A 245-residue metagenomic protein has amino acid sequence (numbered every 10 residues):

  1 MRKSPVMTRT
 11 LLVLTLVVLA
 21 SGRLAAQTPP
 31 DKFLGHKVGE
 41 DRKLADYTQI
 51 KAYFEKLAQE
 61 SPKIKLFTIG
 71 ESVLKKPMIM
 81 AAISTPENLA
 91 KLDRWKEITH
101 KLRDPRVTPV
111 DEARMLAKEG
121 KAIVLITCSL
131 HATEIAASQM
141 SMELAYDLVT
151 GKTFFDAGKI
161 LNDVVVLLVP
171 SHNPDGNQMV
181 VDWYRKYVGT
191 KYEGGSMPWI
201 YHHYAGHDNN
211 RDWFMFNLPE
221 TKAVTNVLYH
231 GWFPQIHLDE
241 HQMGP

Functional and structural regions predicted by a protein language model:
M1-L12: Bacterial N-terminal signal peptides that target proteins for export
T10-R23: Bacterial N-terminal signal peptides
Q27-A82: Mature N-terminal segment immediately following signal peptide/propeptide cleavage in secreted/periplasmic
Q27-L44, T48, P219-A223, V227-P245: C-terminal accessory segments enriched in acidic
K37-L44, T127-E134, N210-F214: Second-shell loop/turn segments in exported
E55, Q59-P62, Y146-F154, F214 (+2 more regions): Sec-exported extracytoplasmic/periplasmic mature domains
G70, I79-T85, K91-K101, E112-K121 (+4 more regions): Surface-exposed loop and adjacent secondary-structure segments within mature catalytic domains
